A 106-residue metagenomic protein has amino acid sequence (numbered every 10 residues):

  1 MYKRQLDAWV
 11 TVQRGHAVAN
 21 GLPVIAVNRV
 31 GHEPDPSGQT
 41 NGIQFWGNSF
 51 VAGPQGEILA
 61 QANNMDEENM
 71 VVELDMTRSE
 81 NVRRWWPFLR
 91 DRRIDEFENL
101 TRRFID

Functional and structural regions predicted by a protein language model:
K3-N69: CN hydrolase (nitrilase-like) catalytic-core segments centered on the catalytic cysteine and neighboring Lys/Glu
R14-N20, G47-N48, E73-L74, V82 (+1 more regions): Short, surface-exposed linear patches
V51, M65, L74, P87-D91: N-terminal, helix-rich and Lys/Arg-enriched segments in bacterial and organellar proteins
D66-R84: A short, polar/charged loop-to-alpha-helix boundary motif
S79-D106: Cysteine/selenocysteine-centered motifs that mediate thiol-based redox chemistry or coordinate metal-sulfur cofactors
